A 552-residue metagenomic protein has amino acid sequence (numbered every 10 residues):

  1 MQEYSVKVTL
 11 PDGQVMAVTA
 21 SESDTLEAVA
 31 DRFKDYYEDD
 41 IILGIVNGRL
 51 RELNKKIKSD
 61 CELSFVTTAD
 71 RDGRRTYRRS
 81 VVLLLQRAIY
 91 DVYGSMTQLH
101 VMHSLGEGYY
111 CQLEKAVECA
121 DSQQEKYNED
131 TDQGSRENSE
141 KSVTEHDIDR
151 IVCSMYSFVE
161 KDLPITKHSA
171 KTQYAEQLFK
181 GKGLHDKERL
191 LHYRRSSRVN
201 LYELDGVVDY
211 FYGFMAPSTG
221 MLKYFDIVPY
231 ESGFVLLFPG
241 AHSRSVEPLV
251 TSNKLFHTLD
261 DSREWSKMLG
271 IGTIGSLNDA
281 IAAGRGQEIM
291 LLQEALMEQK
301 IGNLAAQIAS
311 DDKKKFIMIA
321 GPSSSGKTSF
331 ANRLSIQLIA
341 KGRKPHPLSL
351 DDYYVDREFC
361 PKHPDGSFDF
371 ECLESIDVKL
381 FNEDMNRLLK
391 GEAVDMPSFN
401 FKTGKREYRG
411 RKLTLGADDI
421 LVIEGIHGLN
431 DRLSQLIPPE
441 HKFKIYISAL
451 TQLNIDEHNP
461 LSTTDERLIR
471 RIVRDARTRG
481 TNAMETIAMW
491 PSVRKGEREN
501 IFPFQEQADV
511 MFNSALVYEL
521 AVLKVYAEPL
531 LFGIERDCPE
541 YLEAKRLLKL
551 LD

Functional and structural regions predicted by a protein language model:
M1-V82, R87-G108, A116-V117, S139 (+1 more regions): Ubiquitin-like/PB1-type beta-grasp interaction modules and other compact soluble beta-rich domains
K55-R74, T97-L105, Y110-C119, R136-Q299 (+2 more regions): Auxiliary tRNA-acceptor-end handling modules of aminoacyl-tRNA synthetases
D312, S434-D552: Conserved NTP phosphate-binding and transfer environment spanning the P-loop NTPase/kinase superfamily
I317-I319: Hydrophobic anchor at the beta1->P-loop junction of P-loop NTPases
K327: Conserved lysine of the Walker
F330, L334: Hydrophobic positions on the alpha1 helix immediately C-terminal to the Walker A/P-loop
H346-L348, V355, F359-K402: Conserved nucleotide-sensing/catalytic segment adjacent to the nucleotide-binding pocket in NTP-handling enzymes
F381-E440, I487-F504: Glycine-rich phosphate-binding loop used to anchor ATP phosphates in small-molecule kinases, encompassing both
